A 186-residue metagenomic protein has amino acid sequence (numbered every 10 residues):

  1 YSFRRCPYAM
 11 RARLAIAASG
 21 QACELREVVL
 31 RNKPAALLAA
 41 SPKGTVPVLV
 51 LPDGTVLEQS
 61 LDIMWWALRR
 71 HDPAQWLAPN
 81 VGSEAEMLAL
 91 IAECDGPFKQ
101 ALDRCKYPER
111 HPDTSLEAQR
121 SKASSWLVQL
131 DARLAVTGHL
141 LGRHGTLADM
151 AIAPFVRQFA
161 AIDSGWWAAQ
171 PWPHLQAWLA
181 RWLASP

Functional and structural regions predicted by a protein language model:
Y1-S124, D131, A135-G138: GST-like domain detector, emphasizing the conserved glutathione-binding G-site in the N-terminal thioredoxin-like
A15, W167, S185-P186: A structural signal for the main folded, soluble domain(s) of proteins
E24, G165-W166: Short, contiguous strand/loop micro-motifs
N32, E58, Q170-P173, A177: A general alpha-helical scaffold signature found inside nucleotide-binding enzyme cores
P52, W166-W167: Short, solvent-exposed loop/turn segments at secondary-structure boundaries
L77, A168-A169: Membrane interface segments of multi-pass transport proteins and intramembrane proteases
A85-C94, L127, H174-P186: Short, mixed-charge aromatic SLiMs
L140-G165, P171-Q176, W182: GST superfamily/GST-like fold recognition
